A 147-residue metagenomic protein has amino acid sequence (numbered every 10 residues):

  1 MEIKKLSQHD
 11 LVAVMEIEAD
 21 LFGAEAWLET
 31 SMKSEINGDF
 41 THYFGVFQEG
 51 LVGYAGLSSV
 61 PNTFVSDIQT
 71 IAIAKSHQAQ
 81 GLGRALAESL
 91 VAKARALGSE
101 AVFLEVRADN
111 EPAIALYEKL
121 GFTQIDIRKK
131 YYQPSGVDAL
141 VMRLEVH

Functional and structural regions predicted by a protein language model:
M1-I3: Extreme N-terminal starter segment of soluble prokaryotic enzymes
K5-S76, A87-S89, K93, L97 (+1 more regions): Acetyl-CoA-dependent GNAT
T41, A101, R107, D138-E145: Conserved catalytic core of the tyrosine transesterase superfamily
G50, A74-E88, R95-L97, A101 (+3 more regions): Conserved glycine-rich acetyl-CoA-binding loop
N62-F64, N110, Y132-D138: Short acidic/glycine-enriched loop/turn segments that link adjacent beta-strands
T70, I114-L116, G136-A139: Short secondary-structure transition/capping segments
E105, T123-A139: Conserved catalytic-core motifs of GNAT/GCN5-like acyltransferases
